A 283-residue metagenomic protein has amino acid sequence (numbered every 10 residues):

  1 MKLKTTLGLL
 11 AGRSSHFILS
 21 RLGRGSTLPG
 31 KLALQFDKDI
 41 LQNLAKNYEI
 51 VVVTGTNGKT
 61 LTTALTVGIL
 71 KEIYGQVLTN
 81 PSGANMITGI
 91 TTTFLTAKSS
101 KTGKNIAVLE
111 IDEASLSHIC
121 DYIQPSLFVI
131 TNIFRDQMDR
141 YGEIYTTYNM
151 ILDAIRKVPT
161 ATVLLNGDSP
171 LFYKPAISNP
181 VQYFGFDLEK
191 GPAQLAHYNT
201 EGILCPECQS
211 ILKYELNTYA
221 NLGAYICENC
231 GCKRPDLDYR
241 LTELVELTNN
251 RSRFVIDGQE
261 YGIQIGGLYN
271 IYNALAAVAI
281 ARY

Functional and structural regions predicted by a protein language model:
K2-L204: Phosphate-binding loop of NTP-binding sites
G185-Y283: Adenine nucleotide phosphate-binding catalytic loops in nucleotide-utilizing enzymes
